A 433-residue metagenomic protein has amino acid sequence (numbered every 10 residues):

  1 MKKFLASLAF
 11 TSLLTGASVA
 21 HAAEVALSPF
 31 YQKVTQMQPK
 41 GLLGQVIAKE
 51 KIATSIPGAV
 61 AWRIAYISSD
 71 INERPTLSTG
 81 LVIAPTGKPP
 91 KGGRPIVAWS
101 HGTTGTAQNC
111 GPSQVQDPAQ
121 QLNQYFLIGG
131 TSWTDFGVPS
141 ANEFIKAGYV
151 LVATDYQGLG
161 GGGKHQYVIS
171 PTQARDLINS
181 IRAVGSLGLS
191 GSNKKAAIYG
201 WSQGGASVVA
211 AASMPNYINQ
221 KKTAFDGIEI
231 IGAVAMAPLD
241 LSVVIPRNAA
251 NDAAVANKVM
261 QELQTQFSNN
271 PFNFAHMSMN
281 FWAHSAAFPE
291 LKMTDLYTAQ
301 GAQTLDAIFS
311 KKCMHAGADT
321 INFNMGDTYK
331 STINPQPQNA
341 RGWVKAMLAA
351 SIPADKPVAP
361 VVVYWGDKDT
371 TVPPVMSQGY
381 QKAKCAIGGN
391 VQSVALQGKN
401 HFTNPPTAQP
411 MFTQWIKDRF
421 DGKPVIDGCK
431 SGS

Functional and structural regions predicted by a protein language model:
L5, H21-G92, C429: Catalytic-loop region of hydrolases
G80, A211, A359-V361, P373-A383: Short alpha-helix in the alpha/beta-hydrolase fold that links the catalytic acid
G92-T104, Q114: Short beta-strand element of the alpha/beta-hydrolase
P139, K146, Y167-G188: Alpha/beta-hydrolase active-site loop
R182-L189, N193-E262: Primarily recognizes the serine-hydrolase "nucleophile elbow" in alpha/beta-hydrolase and SGNH/GDSL folds
M236-A354: Accessory cap/linker subdomain of secreted extracellular hydrolases
N339-K345, T371, Q378-S433: C-terminal catalytic histidine-bearing segment of alpha/beta-hydrolase fold enzymes
P357, V362-D369: Short beta-strand/loop motif that positions the catalytic acidic residue of the alpha/beta-hydrolase fold
